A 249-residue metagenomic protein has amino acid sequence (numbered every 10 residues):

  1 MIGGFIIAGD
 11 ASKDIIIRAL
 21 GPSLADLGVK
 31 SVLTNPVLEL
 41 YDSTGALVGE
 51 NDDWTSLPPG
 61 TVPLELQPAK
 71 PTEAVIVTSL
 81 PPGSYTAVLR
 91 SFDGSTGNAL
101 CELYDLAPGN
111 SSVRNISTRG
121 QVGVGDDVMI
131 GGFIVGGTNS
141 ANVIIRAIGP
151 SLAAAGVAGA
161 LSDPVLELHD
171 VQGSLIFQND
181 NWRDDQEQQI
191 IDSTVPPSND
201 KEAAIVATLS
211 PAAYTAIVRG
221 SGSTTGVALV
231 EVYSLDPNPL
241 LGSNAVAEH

Functional and structural regions predicted by a protein language model:
M1-H249: A sequence-level detector for low-complexity, Ser/Thr- and acidic-rich stretches
